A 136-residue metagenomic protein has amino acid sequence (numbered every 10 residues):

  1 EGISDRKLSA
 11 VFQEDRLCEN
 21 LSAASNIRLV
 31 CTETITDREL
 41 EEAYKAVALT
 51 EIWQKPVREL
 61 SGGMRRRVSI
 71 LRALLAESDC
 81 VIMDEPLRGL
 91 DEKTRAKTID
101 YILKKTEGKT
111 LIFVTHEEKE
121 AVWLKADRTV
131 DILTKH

Functional and structural regions predicted by a protein language model:
K7-L8, Q13-N20, E117: Catalytic "switch" loops of ABC-type ATPases
E14, N20-I35, E39: Q-loop/switch helix immediately C-terminal to the Walker
I35-I52: Conserved ABC ATPase "signature" region
P56-L60, M64: Conserved ABC ATPase signature
I70: Hydrophobic anchor residue at the start of the ABC signature
L75-D79: A short, proline-enriched helix->beta-strand linker immediately N-terminal to the Walker B motif in ABC-type P-loop
V81-E85: Catalytic Walker B motif of ABC-type/P-loop ATPase nucleotide-binding domains
